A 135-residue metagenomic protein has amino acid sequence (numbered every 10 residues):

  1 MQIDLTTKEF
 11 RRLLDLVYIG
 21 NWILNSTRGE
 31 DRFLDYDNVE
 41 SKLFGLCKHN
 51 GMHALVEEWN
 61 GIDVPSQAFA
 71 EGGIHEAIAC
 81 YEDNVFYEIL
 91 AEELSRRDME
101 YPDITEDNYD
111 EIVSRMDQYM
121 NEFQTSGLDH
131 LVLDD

Functional and structural regions predicted by a protein language model:
M1-S26: Short, extreme N-terminal segment that most often corresponds to the first beta-strand
I3, L90-A91, Y109: A general, composition-driven signal for non-globular sequence regions
K8, D35, V39, E82 (+1 more regions): Non-membrane alpha-helical secondary structure
N21-A91: Structured domain cores in non-transmembrane regions
R96-D135: Glycine-rich, aromatic-bearing surface loops/beta-hairpins
